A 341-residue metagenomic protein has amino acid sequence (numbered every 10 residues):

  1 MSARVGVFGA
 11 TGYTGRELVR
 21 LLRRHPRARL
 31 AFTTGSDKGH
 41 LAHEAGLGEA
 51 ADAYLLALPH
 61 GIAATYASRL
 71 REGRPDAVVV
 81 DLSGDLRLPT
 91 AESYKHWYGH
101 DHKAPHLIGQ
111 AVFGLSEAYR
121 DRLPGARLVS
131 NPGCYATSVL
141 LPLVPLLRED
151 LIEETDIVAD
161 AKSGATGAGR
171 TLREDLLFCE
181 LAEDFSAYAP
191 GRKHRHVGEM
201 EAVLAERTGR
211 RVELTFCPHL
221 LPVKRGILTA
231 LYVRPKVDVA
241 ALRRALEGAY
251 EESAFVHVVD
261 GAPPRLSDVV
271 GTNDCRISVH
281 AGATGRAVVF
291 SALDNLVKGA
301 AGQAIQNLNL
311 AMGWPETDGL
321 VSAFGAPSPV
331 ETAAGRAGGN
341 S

Functional and structural regions predicted by a protein language model:
M1-P190, G209, H280-A283, T317-D318 (+1 more regions): N-terminal Rossmann-like NAD(P) cofactor-binding subdomain of oxidoreductases, focused on the glycine-rich
Y13, Q110, C134-L141, G191-E199 (+4 more regions): Conserved active-site and cofactor/substrate-binding residues in soluble primary-metabolism enzymes
E17, L141-P145, E199-V203, A245 (+2 more regions): Alpha-helical scaffold segments in soluble metabolic enzymes
L21, H25, G73, V203 (+3 more regions): Conserved short hydrophobic interaction patches
K38-L41, G209-H219, T272-R276: Short amphipathic beta-strand starts and helix->beta connectors
Y188-R192, H219-L221, R265-V269: Short Gly/Pro-enriched turn/cap motifs at secondary-structure boundaries
R192-D260: C-terminal substrate-binding/catalytic lobe of Rossmann-fold NAD(P)-dependent dehydrogenases
T229-S341: C-terminal active-site/capping subdomain that shapes the small-molecule cofactor and substrate pocket of enzyme
